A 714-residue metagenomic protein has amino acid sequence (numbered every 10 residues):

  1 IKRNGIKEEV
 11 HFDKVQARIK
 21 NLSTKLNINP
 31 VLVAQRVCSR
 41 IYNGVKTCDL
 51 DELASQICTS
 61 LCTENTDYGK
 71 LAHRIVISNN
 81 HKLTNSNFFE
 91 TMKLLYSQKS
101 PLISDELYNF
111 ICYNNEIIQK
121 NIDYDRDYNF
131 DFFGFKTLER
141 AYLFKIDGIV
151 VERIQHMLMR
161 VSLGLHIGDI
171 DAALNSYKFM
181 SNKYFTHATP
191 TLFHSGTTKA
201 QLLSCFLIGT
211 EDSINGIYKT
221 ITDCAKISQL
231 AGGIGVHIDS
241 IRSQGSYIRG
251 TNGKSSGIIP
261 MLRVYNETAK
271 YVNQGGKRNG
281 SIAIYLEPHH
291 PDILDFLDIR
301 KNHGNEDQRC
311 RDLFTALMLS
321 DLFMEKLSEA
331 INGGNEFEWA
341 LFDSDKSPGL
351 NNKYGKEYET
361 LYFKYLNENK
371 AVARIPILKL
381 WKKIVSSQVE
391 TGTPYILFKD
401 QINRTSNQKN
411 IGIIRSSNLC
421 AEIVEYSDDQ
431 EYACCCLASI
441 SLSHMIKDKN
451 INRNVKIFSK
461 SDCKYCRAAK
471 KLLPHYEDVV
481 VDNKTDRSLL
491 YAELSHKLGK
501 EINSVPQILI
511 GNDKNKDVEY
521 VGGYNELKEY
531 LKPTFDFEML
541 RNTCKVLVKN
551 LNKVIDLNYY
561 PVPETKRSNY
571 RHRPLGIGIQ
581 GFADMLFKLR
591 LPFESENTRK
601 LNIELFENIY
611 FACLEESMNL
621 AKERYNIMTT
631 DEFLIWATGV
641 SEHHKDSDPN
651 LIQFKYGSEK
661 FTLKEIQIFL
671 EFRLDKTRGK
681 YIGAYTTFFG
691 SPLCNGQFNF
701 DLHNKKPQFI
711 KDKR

Functional and structural regions predicted by a protein language model:
I1-K449, K532-R714: Extended catalytic cores of very large enzyme megasubunits
G5, I457, C463, L472-L473 (+3 more regions): Extracellular/surface recognition and adhesion modules
E8, K254, S459-D462, N483: Amphipathic alpha-helical protein-protein interaction segments
Y142-L143, Q507-L509: Residue-level detector of beta-strand face positions
L294-D295, R467, K471, A492 (+1 more regions): Alpha-helical elements of the RecA-like P-loop NTPase motor core of helicases
G392, N450-V481: Local sequence-structure signature of Cys/Sec-based thiol-disulfide redox active-site neighborhoods
D482-N503, L527, L531: Thioredoxin-like thiol-disulfide oxidoreductase module
I510-P533: Non-catalytic, surface beta->alpha helical segment in thiol-disulfide oxidoreductase systems
